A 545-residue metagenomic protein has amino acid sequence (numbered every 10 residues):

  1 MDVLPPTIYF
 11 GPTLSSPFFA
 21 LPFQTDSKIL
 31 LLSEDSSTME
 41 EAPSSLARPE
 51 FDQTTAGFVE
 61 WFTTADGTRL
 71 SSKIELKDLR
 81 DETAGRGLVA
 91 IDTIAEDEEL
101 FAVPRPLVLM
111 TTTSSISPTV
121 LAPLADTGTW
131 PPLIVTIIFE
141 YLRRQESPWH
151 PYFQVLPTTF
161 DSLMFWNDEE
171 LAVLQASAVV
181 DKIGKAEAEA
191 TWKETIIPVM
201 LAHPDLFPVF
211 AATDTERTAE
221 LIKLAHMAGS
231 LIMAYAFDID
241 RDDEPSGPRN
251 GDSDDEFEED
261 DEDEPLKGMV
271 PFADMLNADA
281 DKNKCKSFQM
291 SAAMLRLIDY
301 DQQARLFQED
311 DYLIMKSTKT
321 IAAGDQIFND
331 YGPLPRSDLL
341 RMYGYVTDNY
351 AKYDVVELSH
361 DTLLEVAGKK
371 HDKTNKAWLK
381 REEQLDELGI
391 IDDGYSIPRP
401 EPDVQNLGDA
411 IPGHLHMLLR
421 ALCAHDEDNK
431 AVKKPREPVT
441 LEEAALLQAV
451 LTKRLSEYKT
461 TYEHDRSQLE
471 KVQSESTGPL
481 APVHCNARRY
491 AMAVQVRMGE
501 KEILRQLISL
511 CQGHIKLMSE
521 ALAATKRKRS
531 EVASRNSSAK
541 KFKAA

Functional and structural regions predicted by a protein language model:
M1-T38: Intrinsically disordered, low-complexity basic segments at termini and long loops, enriched in Pro/Gly and/or Arg/Ser
P5, K28-L32, T38, R144 (+3 more regions): Short amphipathic alpha-helical "recognition" segments used for binding
E40-L107, T112-S115, Q154-A545: Long, positively charged leader/targeting segments at protein N-termini
L107-L109, T113-V155: Eukaryotic helix-linker segments that join adjacent hydrophobic helices
